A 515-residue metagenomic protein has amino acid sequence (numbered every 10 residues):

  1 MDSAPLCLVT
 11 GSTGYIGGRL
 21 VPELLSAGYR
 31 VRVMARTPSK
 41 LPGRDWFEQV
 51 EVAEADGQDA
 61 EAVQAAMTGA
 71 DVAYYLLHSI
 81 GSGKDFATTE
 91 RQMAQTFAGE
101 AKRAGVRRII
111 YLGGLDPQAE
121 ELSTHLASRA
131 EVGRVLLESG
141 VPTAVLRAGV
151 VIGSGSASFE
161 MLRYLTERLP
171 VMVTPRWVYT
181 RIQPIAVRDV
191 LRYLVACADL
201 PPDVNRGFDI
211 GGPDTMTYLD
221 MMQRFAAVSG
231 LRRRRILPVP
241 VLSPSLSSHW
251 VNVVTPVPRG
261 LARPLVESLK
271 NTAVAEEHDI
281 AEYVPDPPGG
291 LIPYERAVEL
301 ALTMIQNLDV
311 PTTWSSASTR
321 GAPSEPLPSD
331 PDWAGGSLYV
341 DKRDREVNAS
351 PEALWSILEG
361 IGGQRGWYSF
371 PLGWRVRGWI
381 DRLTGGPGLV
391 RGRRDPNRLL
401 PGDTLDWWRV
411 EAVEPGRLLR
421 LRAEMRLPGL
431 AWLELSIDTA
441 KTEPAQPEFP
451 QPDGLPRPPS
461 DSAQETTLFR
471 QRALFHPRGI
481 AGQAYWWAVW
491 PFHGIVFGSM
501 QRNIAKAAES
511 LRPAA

Functional and structural regions predicted by a protein language model:
D2, L6, C197-P264, T272-R343: Mid/C-terminal beta-alpha module of Rossmann-like enzyme folds, strongest in SDR-family dehydrogenases/epimerases
D2-Y29: N-terminal Rossmann NAD(P)H-binding glycine-rich loop of SDR-like oxidoreductase domains
T10, M34, L76, I109-G114 (+1 more regions): SDR active-site strand-loop-helix element
S12, L20, A27, G43-R44 (+2 more regions): Oxidoreductase cofactor-interface core, primarily capturing Rossmann-like NAD(P)-dependent enzymes
S39-A104, G114-A119: NAD(P)H-binding glycine-rich loop region in Rossmannoid oxidoreductase-like domains and their noncatalytic homologs
Y339, E346-W355, E359-P428, W432 (+2 more regions): Glycine-rich portal/gate segments that line the openings of hydrophobic small-molecule binding cavities
A423-G494: Beta-strand/loop substructures that line and gate deep hydrophobic ligand-binding cavities in soluble
Q483-A515: A conserved amphipathic terminal alpha-helix motif
